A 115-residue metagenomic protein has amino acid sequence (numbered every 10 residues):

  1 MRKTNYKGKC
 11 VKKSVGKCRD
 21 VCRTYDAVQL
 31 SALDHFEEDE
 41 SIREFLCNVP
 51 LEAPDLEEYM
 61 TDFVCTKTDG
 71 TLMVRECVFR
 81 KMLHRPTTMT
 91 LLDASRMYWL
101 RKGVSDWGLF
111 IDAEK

Functional and structural regions predicted by a protein language model:
M1-K115: Electrostatic, structured charged patches in enzyme active sites and in nucleic-acid/phosphate-binding
